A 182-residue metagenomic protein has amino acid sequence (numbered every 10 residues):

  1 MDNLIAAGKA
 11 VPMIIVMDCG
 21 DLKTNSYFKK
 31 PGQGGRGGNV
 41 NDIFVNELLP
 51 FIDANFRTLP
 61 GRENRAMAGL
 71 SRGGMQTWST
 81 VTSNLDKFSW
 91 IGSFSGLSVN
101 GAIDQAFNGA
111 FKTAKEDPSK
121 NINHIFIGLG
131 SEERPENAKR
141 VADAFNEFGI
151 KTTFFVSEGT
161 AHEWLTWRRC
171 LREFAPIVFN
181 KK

Functional and structural regions predicted by a protein language model:
M1-K182: Non-catalytic cap/lid and distal C-terminal segments of serine-dependent acyl enzymes
